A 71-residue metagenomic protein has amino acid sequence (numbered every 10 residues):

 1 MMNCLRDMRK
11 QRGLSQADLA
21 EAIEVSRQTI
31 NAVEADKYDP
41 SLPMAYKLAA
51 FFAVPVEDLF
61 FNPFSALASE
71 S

Functional and structural regions predicted by a protein language model:
N3-A22: Short basic helix-loop element that most often maps to the first helix and adjoining turn of HTH DNA-binding modules
D7, A32, F61: DNA-binding alpha-helical recognition surfaces that contact promoter or target DNA
V25-Y38: Recognition helix of helix-turn-helix/homeodomain-like DNA-binding domains that insert into the DNA major groove
P43-D58: DNA major-groove recognition helix of helix-turn-helix/homeodomain DNA-binding modules
A50, F60-S71: Short, charged recognition helix plus adjacent turn of helix-turn-helix-like nucleic-acid-binding domains
